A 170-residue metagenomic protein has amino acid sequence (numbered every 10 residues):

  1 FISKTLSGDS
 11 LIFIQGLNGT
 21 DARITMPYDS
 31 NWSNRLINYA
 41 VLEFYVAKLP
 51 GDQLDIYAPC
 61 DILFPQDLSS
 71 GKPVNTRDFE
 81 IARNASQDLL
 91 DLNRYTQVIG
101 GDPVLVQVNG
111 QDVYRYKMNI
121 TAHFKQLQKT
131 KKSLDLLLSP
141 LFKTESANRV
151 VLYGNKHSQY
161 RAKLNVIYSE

Functional and structural regions predicted by a protein language model:
F1-E170: Secreted, disulfide-rich extracellular signaling modules
